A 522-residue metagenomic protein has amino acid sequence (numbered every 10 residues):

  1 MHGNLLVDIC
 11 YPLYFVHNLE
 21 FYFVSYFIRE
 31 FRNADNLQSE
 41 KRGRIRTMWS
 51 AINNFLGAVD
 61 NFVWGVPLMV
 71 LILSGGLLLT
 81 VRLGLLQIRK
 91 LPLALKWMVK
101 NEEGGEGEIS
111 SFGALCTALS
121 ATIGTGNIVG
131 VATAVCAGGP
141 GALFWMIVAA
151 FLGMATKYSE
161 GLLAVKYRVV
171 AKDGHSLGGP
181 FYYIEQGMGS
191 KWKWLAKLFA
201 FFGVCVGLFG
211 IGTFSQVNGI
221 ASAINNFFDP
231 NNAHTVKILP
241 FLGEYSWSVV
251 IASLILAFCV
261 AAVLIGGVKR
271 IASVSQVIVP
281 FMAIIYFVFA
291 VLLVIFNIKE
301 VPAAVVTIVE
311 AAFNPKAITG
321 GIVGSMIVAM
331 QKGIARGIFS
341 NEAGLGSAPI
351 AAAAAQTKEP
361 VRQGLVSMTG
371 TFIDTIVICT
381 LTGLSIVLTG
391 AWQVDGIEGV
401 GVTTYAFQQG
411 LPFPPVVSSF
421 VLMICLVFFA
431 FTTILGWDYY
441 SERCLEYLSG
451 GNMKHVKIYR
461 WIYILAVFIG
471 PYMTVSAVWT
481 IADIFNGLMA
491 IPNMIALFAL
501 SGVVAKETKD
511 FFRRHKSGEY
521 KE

Functional and structural regions predicted by a protein language model:
I45-T125, V135-A142, G153, F468 (+1 more regions): N-terminal alpha-helical transmembrane segments of multi-pass membrane transport and channel/translocase proteins
I52, L83-Q87, G126-V131, G207-I220 (+6 more regions): Transmembrane helix-loop junctions in multi-pass membrane proteins
G57-L93, C136-H175, L195, D374-L381 (+2 more regions): Extracellular loop-to-transmembrane helix junctions
L71-L78, L83-L95, V217-I224, W247-V309 (+3 more regions): Membrane-interface loop-to-helix entry segments
G75, L79-T80, S120, A149-G174 (+5 more regions): Helix-loop-helix module between adjacent transmembrane segments
T80, E160-Y167, K172, A290-T307 (+4 more regions): Extracellular/periplasmic helix-exit of transmembrane alpha-helices
L85-S111, T133-V135, G139-L143, A155-K191 (+4 more regions): Flexible loop linkers connecting adjacent transmembrane helices in multi-pass alpha-helical membrane transporters
G105-A137, L163-G187, L198-F201, C205 (+2 more regions): Alpha-helical membrane segments and immediately flanking helix-loop junctions that form or couple to the substrate/ion
